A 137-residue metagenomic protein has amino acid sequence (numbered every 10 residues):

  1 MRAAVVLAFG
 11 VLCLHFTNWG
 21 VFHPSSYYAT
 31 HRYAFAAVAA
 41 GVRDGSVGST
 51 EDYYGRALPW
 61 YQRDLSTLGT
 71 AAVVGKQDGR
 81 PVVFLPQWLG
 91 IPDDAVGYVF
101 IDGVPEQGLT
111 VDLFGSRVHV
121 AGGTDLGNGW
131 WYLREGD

Functional and structural regions predicted by a protein language model:
M1-V5: Membrane-interfacial entry segments at the cytosolic side of transmembrane helices
V6, V11-V74: N-terminal export/targeting and maturation segments
S46-D137: Extracytosolic and intramembrane catalytic regions of membrane-associated proteins in envelope/secretory systems
